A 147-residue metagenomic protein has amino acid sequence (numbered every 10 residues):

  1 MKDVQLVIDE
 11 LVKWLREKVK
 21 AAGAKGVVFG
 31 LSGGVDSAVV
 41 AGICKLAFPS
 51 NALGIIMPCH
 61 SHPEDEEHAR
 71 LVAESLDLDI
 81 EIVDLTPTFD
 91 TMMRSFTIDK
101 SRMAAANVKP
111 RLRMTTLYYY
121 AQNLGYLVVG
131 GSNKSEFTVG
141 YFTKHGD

Functional and structural regions predicted by a protein language model:
M1-T143: ATP-dependent adenylation/nucleotidyltransferase module used to activate substrates
G146-D147: Gly/Ser/Thr-rich active-site loops/lids in small-molecule metabolic enzymes that frequently grip phosphoryl groups
